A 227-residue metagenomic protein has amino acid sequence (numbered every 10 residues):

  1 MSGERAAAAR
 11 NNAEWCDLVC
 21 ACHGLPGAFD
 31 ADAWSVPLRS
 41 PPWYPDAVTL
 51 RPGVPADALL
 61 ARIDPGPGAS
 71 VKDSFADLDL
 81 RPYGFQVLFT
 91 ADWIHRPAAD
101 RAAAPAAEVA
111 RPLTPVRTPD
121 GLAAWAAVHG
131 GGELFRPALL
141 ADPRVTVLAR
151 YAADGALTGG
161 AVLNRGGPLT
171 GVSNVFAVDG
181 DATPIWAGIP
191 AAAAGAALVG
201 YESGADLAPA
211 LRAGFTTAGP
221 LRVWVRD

Functional and structural regions predicted by a protein language model:
M1-G24, W34-R39, P97-E108, A138-L140 (+2 more regions): Terminal substrate-recognition subdomain of acyl/acetyltransferases
M1-G66, S74, W125-R144: N-terminal charged segments
T49-V54, N174-A182: A short, internal acetyl-CoA/4′-phosphopantetheine-binding micro-motif in the GNAT/acyltransferase core
L50-D120, G188-I189, A197-D227: Acyl-donor-binding surface of acyltransferase catalytic domains
A107-N174: Flexible, substrate/cofactor-facing loop regions flanked by secondary structure within enzyme catalytic domains
G166-L169, D179-P184: Short, well-ordered coil↔helix boundary/capping segments
A182-A193: A conserved acidic, glycine/proline-rich C-terminal tail/linker
